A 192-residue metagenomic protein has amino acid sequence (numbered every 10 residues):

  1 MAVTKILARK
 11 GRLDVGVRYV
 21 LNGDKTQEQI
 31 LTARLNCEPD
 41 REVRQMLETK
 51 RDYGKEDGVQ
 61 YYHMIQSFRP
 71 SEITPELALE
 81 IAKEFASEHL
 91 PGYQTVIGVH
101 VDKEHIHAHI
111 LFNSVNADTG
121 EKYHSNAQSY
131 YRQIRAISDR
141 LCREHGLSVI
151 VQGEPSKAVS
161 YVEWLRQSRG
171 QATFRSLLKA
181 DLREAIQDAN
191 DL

Functional and structural regions predicted by a protein language model:
M1-L192: N-terminal nicking endonuclease/strand-transfer module with a His-rich metal-binding environment and a catalytic Tyr
